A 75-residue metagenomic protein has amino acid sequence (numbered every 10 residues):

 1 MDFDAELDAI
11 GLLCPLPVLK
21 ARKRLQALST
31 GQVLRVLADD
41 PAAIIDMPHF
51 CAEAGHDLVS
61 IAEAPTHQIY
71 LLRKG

Functional and structural regions predicted by a protein language model:
L7-I61: Amphipathic, hydrophobic secondary-structure cores in small proteins
V33, H67-I69: A generic structural signal for beta-strand entry/edge sites
I69-G75: Core SAM-dependent methyltransferase catalytic element
